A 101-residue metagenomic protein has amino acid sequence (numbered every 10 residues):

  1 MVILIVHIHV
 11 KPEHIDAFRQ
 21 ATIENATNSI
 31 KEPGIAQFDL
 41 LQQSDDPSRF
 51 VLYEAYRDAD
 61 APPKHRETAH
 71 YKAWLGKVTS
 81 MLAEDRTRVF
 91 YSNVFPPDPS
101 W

Functional and structural regions predicted by a protein language model:
V2, L40-S48, G76-W101: Glycine-rich beta-strand-turn "strand-cap" elements at beta-sheet edges
V2-H9, D39-R66: Short, well-ordered beta-strand segments in beta-rich or mixed alpha/beta enzyme and ligand-binding folds
V10-I15: Short, surface-exposed ligand-recognition loops at beta-strand->loop->(often short) alpha-helix junctions that present
Q20-Q37, A55-V89: An amphipathic, aromatic/His-enriched active-site/gating alpha helix that lines ligand/cofactor pockets
